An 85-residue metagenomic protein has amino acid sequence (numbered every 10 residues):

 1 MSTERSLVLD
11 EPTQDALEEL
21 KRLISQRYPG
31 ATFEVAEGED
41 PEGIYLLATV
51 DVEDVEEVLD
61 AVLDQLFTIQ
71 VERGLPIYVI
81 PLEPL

Functional and structural regions predicted by a protein language model:
M1-Q14: N-terminal presequence-like segments and adjacent domain-start helices
S2, E56, V79-E83: Charged, structured surface patches that assemble and position nucleic-acid processing machinery
Q14-R27: Short amphipathic alpha-helix segments
S25-Y45: Short edge beta-strands and adjacent turn/loop segments
E39-E42, D51, E83-L85: Short, internal active-site loops enriched in acidic
Y45-D60: A short interface-forming secondary-structure element
E56-E72: An amphipathic, aromatic/His-enriched active-site/gating alpha helix that lines ligand/cofactor pockets
Q70-L85: A short amphipathic beta-strand at an alpha->beta junction
